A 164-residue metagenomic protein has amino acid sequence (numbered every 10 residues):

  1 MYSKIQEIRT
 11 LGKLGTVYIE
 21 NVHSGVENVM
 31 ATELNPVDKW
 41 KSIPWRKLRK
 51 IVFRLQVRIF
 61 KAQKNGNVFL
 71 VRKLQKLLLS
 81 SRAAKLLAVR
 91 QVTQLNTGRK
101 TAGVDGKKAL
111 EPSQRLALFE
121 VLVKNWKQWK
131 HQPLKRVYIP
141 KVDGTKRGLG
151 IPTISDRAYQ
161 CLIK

Functional and structural regions predicted by a protein language model:
M1-R46, K50: Intrinsically disordered, low-complexity and often Lys/Arg-enriched segments
L55, I59-K164: Conserved pre-catalytic core of RNA-dependent polymerases
